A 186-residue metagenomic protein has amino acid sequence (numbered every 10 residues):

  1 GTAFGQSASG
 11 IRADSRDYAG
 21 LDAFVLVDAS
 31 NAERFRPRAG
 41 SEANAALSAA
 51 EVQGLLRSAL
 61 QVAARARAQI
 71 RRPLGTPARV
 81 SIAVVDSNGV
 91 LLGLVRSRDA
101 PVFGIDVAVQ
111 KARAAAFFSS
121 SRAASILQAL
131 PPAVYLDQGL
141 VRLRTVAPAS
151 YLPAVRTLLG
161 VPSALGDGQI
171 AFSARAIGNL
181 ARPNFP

Functional and structural regions predicted by a protein language model:
G1-P186: Flexible, solvent-exposed loop/hinge segments and secondary-structure transition points
